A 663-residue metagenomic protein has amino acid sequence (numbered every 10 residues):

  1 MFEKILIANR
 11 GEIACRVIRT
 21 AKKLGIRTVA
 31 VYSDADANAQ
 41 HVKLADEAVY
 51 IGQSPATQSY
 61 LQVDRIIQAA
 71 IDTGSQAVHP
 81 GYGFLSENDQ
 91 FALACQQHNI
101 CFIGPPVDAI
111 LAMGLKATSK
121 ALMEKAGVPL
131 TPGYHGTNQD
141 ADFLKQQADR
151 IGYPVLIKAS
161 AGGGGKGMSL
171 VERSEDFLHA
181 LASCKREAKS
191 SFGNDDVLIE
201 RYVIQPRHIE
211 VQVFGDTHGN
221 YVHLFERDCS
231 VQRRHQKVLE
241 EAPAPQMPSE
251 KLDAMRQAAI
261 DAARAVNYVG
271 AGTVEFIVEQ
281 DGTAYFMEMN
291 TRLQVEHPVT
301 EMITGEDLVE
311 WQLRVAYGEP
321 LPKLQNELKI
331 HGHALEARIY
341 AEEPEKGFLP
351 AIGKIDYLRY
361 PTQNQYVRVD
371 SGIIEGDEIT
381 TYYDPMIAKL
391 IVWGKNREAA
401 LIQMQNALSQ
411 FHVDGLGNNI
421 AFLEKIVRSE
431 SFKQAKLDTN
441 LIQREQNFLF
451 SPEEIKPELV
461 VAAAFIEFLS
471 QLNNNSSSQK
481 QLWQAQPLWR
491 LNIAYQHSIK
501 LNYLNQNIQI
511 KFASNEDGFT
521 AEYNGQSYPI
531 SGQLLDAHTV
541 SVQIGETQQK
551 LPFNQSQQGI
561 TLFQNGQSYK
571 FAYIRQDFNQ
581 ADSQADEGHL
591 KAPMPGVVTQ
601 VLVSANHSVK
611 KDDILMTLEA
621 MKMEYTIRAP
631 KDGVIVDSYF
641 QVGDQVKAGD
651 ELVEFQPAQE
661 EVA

Functional and structural regions predicted by a protein language model:
M1-V274, V278-Q294: N-terminal beta-alpha lobe that positions the nucleotide/phosphoryl donor in ATP/NTP-coupled carboxylate activation
M168-L170, R201, M247, M386-K395 (+2 more regions): Short, well-ordered beta-strand elements within core beta-sheets of diverse protein domains
R173, G215-N220, E279-G282, T362-Q363 (+3 more regions): Short acidic-glycine loop/turn motifs at beta-strand connectors
A259, P298-P529, A648-E654, E660-A663: Catalytic cores of soluble metabolic enzymes centered on carboxylation/carboxyl-transfer
N515-G518, Y523-T539, Q543-Q549, Q558: Conserved nucleotide-binding/hydrolysis modules and their immediate coupling elements across P-loop/ASCE NTPase motors
N554, Q558-A592: Catalytic P-loop NTP-binding/switch module of NTPases
Q580-A663: Structured functional modules or segments
